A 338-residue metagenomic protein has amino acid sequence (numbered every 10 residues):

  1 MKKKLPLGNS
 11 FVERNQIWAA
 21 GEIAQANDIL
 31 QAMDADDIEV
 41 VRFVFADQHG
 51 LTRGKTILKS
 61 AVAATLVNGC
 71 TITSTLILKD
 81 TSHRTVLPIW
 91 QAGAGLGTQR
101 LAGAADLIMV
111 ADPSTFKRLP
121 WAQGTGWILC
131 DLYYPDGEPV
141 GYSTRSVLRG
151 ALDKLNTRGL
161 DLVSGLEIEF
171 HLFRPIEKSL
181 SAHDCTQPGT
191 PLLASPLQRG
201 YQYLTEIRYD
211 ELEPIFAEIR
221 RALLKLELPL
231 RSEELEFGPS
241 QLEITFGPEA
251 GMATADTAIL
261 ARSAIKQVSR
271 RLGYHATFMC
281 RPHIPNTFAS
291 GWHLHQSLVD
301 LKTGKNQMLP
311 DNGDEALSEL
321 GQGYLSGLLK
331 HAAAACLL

Functional and structural regions predicted by a protein language model:
M1-S232, T254: ATP/Mg2+-dependent ligation/transfer catalytic cores
Q48, G238, I284: Positions that flank functional sites
R158-E167, P229-E234, G273-R281, A335-L338: Flexible, glycine/charged-enriched surface loops at secondary-structure junctions
I168, E236-I244: Short, conserved phosphate-binding/catalytic loop or strand-edge motifs used in phosphoryl-/nucleotidyl-transfer
E243-A253, A261, K266, R270-L338: Loop-rich catalytic cores of soluble enzymes, especially ATP-dependent carboxylate-amine ligases and other
